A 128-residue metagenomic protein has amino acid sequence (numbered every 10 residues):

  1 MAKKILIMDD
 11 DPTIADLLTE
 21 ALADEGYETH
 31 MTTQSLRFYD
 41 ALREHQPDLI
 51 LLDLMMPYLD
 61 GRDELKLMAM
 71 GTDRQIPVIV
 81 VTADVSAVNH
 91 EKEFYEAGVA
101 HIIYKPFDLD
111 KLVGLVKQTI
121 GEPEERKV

Functional and structural regions predicted by a protein language model:
D16-D24: Charged docking surfaces used in two-component/phosphorelay signaling
G26-T33, A41: Short hydrophobic/Thr-rich beta-strand motif most characteristic of the beta2 strand and flanking loop of CheY-like
H45-L51: Active-site beta3 strand of CheY-like receiver
M56: Receiver (REC) domain active-site loop signature in two-component systems and cognate sites in sensor histidine kinases
V81-T82: Hydrophobic/aromatic residues positioned on beta-strands within the core alpha/beta folds
F107-V116: C-terminal output helix
K117-V128: The C-terminal output helix
